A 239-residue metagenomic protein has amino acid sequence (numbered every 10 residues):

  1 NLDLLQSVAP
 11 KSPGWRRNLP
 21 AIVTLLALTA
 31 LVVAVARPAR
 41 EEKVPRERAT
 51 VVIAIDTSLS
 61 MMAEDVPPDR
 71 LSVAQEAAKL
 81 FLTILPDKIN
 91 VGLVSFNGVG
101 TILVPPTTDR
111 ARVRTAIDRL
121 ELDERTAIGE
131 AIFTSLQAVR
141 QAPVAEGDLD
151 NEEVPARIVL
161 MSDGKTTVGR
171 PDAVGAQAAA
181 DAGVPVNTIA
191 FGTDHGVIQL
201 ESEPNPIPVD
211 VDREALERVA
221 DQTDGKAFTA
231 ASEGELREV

Functional and structural regions predicted by a protein language model:
N1-A30, V239: Juxtamembrane linker/hinge segments adjacent to transmembrane helices in membrane proteins
R37-L149, R170: Membrane-embedded segments
E47-I53, T57, D87-G92, V154-L160 (+2 more regions): Envelope-exposed proteins and targeting segments
M62-A63, I102-V104, T167-P171, G196-L200 (+1 more regions): Extracytoplasmic/secreted cell-surface and envelope-processing proteins
V94-N97, P106, M161-G164, I189-G192 (+1 more regions): Active-site-proximal beta-strand/loop segments in catalytic clefts of secreted hydrolases
E130-F133, A145-R157, M161-Q222: VWA/integrin I-like adhesion module and closely mimicked acidic/polar interface patches used
R213-V239: Extended, hydrophilic extramembrane loops/domains of integral membrane proteins
